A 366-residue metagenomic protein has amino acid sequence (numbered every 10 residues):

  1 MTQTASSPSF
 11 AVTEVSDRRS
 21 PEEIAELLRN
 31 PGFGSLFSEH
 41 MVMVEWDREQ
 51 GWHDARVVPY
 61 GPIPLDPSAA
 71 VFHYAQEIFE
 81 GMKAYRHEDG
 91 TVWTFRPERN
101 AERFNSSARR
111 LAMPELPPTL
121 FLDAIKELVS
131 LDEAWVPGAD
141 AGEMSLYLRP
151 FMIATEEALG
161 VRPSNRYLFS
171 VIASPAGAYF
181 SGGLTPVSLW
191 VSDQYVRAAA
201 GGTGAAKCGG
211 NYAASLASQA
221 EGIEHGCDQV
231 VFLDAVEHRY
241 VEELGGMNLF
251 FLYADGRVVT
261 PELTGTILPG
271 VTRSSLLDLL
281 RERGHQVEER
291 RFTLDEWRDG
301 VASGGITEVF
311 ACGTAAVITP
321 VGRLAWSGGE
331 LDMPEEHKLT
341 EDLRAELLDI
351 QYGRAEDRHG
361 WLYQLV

Functional and structural regions predicted by a protein language model:
T2-L27, L36, G177, S181 (+3 more regions): Conserved catalytic-core subdomain
Q3-D66, F72: Intrinsically disordered, low-complexity, positively charged segments
S6-A11, N30, P97-A101, N105-G226 (+1 more regions): Extended Lys/Arg-rich, glycine-bearing segments that form polyanion-binding/interaction patches within enzyme domains
S35-R48, A70, P186-L233, L343-V366: Active-site-adjacent loop/helix segments that line or gate small-molecule/cofactor pockets in enzymes
E45-W52, I78, Y85-G90, P97 (+6 more regions): Short acidic-glycine loop/turn motifs at beta-strand connectors
L65-K83, A315-I318: Conserved phosphate/anionic-ligand binding catalytic regions in large, soluble enzymes, centered on
P117-T119, W135-S145, V230-L233, G284-L294 (+1 more regions): Flexible, glycine/charged-enriched surface loops at secondary-structure junctions
